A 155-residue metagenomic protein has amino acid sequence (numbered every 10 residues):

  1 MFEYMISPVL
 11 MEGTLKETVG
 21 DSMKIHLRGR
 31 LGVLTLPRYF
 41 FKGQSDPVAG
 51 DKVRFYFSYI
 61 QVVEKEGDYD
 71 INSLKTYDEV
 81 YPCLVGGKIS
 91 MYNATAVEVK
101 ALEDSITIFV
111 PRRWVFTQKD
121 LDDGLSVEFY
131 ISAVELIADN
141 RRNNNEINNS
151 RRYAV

Functional and structural regions predicted by a protein language model:
M1-Y59: N-terminal intrinsically disordered, low-complexity, charge/repeat-rich segments that act as generic
E3-G20, L74-A94: Structural detector for short beta-strands of small beta-barrel domains
M5, K24-R28, D78, K100 (+1 more regions): Positively charged, low-complexity terminal tracts and the immediately adjacent first secondary-structure elements
V9-T14, T18, V80-Y81, I108 (+3 more regions): Beta-strand/loop-dominated core regions that host nucleotide or nucleotide-derived cofactor-binding catalytic loops
T18-T35, M91-V110: OB-fold (S1/OB) nucleic-acid-binding surfaces
T35-F40, E66-N72, F109-W114, R142-N143: Short, tandemly repeated low-complexity microdomains enriched for cysteine and small residues
F40-F55, W114-Y130: Short nucleic-acid-contacting surface segments enriched for D/E, G, S/T with interspersed K/R
F57-P82, I131-V155: OB-fold/S1-family single-stranded nucleic acid-binding modules
